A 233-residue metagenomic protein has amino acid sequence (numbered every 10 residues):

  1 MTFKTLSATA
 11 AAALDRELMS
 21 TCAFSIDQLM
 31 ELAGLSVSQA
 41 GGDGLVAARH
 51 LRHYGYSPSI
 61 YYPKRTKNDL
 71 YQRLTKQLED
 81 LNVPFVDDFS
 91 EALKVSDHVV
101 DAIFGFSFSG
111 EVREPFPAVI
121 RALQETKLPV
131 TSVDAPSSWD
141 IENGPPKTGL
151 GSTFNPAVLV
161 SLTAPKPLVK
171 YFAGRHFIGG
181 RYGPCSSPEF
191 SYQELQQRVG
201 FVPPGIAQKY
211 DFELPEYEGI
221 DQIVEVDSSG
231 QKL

Functional and structural regions predicted by a protein language model:
M1-S36, A40, K232-L233: An N-terminal, well-structured beta->alpha segment
T2, Q28, I60-Y62, F106-S107: Short, contiguous strand/loop micro-motifs
T2-L6, S96-L233: YjeF_N-associated NAD(P)HX repair module
R16-A23, L35, Y56, V83 (+3 more regions): Generic secondary-structure signature for well-ordered alpha-helical cores
L18, A23-I26, M30, S36 (+12 more regions): Generic alpha-helix signal with a bias toward terminal, lower-confidence helices and secondary-structure junctions
S25, D87-D88, D140, P184: Short, solvent-exposed coil/turn linker segments
Q39-A102, E111-V133: Nucleotide and nucleotide-moiety/phosphate-recognizing core
